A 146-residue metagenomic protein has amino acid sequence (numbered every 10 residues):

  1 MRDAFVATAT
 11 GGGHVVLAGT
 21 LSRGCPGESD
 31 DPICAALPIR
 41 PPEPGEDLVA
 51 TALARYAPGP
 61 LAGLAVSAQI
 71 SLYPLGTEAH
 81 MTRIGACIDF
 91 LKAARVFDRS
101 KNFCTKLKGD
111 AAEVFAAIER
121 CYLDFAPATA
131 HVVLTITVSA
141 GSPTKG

Functional and structural regions predicted by a protein language model:
M1-G146: Charge-rich, low-complexity N-terminal segments
